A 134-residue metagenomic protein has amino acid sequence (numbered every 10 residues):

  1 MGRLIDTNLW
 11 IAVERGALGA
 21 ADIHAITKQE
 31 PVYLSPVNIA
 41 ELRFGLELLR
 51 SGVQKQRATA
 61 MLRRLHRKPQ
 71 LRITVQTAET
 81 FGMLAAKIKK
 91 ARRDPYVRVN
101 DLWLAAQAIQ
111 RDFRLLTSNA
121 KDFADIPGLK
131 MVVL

Functional and structural regions predicted by a protein language model:
M1, A105, I109-L134: Acidic, PIN/NYN-like endoribonuclease modules and their adjacent C-terminal/linker elements
M1-N38, F44-R63: Short, well-structured N-terminal submotif of metal-dependent ribonuclease cores
I5-D6, S35, Y96-R98, N119: Histidine- and aromatic-rich ligand-binding microenvironments
D6-T7, L42, F81, A108 (+1 more regions): Generic structural signal for small/hydrophobic residues in well-ordered secondary structure, especially within
A12-E14, G45, F81-L84, I126: Residues that scaffold the ATP/ADP-binding catalytic core of kinase and kinase-like folds
K28, H66, I126-P127: Short, structured coil segments at secondary-structure junctions
L49-V53, K89, V133-L134: Short, hinge-like loop/turn segments at secondary-structure boundaries
K68-L116: Active-site neighborhoods of divalent-metal-dependent phosphate/nucleic-acid chemistry enzymes
